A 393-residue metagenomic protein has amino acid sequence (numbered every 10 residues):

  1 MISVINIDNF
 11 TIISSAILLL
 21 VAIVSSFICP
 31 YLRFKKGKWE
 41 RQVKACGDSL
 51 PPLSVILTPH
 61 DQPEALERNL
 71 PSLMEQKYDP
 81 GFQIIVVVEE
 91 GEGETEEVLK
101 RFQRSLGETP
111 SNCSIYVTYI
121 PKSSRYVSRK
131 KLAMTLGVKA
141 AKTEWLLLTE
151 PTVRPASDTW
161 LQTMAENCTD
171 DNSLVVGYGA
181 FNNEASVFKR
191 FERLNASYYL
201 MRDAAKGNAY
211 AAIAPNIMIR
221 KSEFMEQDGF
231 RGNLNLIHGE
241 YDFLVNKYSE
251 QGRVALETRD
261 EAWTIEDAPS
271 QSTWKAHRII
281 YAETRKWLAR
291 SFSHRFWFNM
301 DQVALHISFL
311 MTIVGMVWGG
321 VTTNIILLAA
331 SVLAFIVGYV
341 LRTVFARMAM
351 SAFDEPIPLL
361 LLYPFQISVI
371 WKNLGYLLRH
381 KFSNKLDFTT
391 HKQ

Functional and structural regions predicted by a protein language model:
M1-G47, A346: N-terminal membrane-anchoring/stem segments of glycan-assembly enzymes
P51-S54, Q83: Cell-envelope/extracellular polymer assembly enzymes that use nucleotide-activated donors
P71-S123: Acidic donor-binding segment of Leloir-type glycosyltransferases
V117-S124, R129, A133, T163-R231 (+4 more regions): Long helical/loop segments within the catalytic core of UDP-sugar-dependent glycosyltransferases, especially the large
M134, L146: Short aromatic/hydrophobic "clamp" motif used to bind/position activated sugar donors
E150-E166: Acidic donor-binding/catalytic loop of UDP-sugar-dependent glycosyltransferases, especially processive GT2
C168, L174-V176, A180-A196, M225 (+1 more regions): Catalytic donor/gating beta->alpha subdomain of glycosyltransferases that bind UDP-sugars
A304-K385: Membrane-embedded multi-pass helical conduit in multi-pass membrane proteins, especially envelope-biosynthetic
